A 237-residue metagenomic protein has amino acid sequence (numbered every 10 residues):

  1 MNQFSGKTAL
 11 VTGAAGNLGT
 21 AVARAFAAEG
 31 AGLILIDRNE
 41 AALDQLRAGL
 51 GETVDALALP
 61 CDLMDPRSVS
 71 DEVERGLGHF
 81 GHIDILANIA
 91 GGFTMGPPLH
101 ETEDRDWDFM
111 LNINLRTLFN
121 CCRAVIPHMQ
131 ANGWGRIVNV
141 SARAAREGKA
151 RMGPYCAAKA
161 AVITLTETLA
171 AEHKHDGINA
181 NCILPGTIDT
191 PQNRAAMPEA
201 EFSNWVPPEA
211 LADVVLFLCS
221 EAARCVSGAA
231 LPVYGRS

Functional and structural regions predicted by a protein language model:
A15-N17: Conserved glycine-rich cofactor-binding loop
E29-Q45: Conserved glycine-rich Rossmann-like NAD(P)H-binding loop of the short-chain dehydrogenase/reductase
P97-L99, E103-D108: Substrate-binding pocket helix/loop in short-chain dehydrogenase/reductase
C122, A158: Active-site helix of classical SDR
A142: Residue(s) in the substrate-gating loop at a strand-loop-helix junction that position the organic substrate next
E147, C156, T168-I178, R224: Active-site-adjacent segment of SDR/Rossmann-fold oxidoreductases
H175, C182-I183, T190, A200-S237: C-terminal helical subdomain
